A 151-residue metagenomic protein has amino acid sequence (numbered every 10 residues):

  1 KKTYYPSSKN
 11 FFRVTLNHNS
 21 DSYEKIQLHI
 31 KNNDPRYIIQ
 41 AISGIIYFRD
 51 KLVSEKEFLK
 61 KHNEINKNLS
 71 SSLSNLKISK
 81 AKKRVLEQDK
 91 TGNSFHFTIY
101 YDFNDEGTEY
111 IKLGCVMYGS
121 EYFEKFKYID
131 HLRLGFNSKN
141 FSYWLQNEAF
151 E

Functional and structural regions predicted by a protein language model:
K1-I38, F150-E151: N-terminal leader/targeting segments
K2-T3, K9-N10, D21, P35 (+6 more regions): Intrinsically disordered, low-complexity segments enriched in small/polar residues
Y5-P6, N17, L52, F95 (+1 more regions): Generic detection of intrinsically disordered/low-complexity segments and helix-coil linkers/edges
T15-L16, Q27, G107, N140 (+1 more regions): Prokaryotic Sec-type signal peptides and long signal-anchor helices with extended Leu/Ile/Val-rich h-regions
S20-S94: Long, charged/polar, surface-exposed segments that mediate recognition or autoinhibition
E55-E57, K125-D130, Q146-F150: Surface-exposed beta-strand edges and their flanking turn/coil or helix-capping segments
K60-N140: A charged, solvent-exposed segment within the mature domains of Sec-exported extracytoplasmic proteins
G135-F136, W144-E148: Soluble, non-transmembrane alpha-helical interaction regions
